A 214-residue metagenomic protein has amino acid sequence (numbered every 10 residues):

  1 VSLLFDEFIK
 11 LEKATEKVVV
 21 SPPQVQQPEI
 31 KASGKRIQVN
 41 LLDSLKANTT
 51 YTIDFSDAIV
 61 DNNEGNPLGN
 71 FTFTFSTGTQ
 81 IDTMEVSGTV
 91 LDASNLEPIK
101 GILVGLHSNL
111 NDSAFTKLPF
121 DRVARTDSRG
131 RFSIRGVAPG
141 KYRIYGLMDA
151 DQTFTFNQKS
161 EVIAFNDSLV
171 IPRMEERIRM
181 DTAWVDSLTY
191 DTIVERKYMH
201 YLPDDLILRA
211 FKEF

Functional and structural regions predicted by a protein language model:
V1-R129, S133-G136, K141-L147, K159-M174 (+1 more regions): Acidic, low-complexity Ser/Thr/Gly/Pro-rich repeat segments typical of extracellular/periplasmic and surface-exposed
T153: Acidic carboxylate motifs that coordinate Ca2+ or other divalent cations, activating on Asp/Glu
